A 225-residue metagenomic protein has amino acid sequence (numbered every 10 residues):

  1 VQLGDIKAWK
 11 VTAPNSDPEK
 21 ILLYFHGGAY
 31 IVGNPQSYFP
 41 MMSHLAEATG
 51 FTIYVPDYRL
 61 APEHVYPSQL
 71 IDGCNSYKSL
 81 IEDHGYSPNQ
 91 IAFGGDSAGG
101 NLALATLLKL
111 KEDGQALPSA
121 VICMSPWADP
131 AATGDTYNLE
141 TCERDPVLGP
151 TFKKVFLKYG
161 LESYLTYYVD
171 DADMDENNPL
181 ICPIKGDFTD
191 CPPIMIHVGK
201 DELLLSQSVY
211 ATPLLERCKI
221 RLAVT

Functional and structural regions predicted by a protein language model:
Q2-T225: Alpha/beta-hydrolase superfamily serine-hydrolase fold, recognizing
